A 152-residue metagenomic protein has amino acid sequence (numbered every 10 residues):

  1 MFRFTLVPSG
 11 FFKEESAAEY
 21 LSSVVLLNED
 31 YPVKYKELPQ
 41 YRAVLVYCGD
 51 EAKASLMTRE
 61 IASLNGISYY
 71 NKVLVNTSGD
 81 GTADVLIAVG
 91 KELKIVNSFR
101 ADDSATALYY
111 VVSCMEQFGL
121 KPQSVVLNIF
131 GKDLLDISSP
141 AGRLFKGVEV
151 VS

Functional and structural regions predicted by a protein language model:
M1-S152: Hydrophobic/aromatic-enriched cytosolic interaction surfaces used to assemble or bind macromolecules
